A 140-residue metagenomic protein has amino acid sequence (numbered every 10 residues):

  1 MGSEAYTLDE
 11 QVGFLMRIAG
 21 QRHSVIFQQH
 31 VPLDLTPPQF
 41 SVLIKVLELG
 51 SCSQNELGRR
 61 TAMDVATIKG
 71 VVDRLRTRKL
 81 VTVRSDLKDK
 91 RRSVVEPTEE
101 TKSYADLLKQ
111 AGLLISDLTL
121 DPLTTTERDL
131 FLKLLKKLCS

Functional and structural regions predicted by a protein language model:
M1-L33, R78-L80, P97: N-terminal leader segment of winged-helix/HTH proteins
M1-T7, T125-S140: C-terminal regulatory/oligomerization modules of transcriptional regulators
R17-G20, I44-E48, K109, K136: Short, locally clustered residues in the helix-turn-helix/winged-helix DNA-binding domain
I18, R22, L47-E48, R60 (+2 more regions): Alpha-helical structural segments
S24, S51, D73-K133: Charged, amphipathic alpha-helical coiled-coil/dimerization segments
S24-T67: N-terminal helix-turn-helix DNA-binding core of bacterial DNA-binding proteins
